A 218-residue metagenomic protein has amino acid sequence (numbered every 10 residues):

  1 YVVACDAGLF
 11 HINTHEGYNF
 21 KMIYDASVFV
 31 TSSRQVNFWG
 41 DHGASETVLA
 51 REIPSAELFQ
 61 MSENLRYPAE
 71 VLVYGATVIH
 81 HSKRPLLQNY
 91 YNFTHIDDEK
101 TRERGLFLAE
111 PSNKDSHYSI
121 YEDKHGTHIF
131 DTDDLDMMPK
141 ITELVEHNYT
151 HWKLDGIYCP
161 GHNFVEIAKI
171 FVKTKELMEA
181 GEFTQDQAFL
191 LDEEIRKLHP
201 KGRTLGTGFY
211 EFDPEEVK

Functional and structural regions predicted by a protein language model:
Y1-V30, R34, V48-L49, P54-K218: Active-site pocket-lining/capping segments in soluble small-molecule metabolic enzymes
N37: Active-site-proximal loop->helix
G40-D41, V145: Non-catalytic positions within long, well-ordered alpha-helices that form the structural scaffold/packing of enzyme
